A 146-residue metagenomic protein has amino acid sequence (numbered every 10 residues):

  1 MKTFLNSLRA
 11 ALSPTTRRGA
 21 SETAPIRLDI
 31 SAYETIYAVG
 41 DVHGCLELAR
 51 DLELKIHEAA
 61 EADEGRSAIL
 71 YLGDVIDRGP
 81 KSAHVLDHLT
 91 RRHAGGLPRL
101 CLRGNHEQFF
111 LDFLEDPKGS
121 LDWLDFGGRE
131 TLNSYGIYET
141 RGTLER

Functional and structural regions predicted by a protein language model:
K2-L86: N-terminal active-site segment of His-dependent metallophosphoesterases
R78-R146: Active-site neighborhood of divalent metal-dependent phosphoester bond hydrolases
